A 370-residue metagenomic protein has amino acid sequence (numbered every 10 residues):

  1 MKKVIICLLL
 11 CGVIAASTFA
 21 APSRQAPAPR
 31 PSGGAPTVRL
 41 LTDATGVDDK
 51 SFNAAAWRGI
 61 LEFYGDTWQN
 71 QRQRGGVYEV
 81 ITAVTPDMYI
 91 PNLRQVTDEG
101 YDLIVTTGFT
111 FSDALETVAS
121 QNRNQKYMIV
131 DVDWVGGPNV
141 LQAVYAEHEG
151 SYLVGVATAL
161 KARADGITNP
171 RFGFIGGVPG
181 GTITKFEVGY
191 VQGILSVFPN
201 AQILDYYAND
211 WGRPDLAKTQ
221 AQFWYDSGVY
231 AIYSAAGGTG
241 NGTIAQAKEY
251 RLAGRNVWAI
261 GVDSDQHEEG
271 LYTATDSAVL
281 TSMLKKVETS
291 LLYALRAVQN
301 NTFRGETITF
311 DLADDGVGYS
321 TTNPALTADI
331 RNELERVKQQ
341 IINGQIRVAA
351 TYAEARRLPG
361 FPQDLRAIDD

Functional and structural regions predicted by a protein language model:
M1, A16-S17, A21: Short terminal (N- or C-terminal) low-complexity/amphipathic segments
M1-V4, L10: Positively charged n-region of N-terminal signal peptides that target proteins for export
V4-I5, R58: Active-site phosphate/pyrophosphate-handling residues
I6-C7, A28: General helical structural elements
L8-S17: Bacterial N-terminal signal peptides
A21-D370: A residue-level marker of the well-folded mature domains of exported/periplasmic proteins
